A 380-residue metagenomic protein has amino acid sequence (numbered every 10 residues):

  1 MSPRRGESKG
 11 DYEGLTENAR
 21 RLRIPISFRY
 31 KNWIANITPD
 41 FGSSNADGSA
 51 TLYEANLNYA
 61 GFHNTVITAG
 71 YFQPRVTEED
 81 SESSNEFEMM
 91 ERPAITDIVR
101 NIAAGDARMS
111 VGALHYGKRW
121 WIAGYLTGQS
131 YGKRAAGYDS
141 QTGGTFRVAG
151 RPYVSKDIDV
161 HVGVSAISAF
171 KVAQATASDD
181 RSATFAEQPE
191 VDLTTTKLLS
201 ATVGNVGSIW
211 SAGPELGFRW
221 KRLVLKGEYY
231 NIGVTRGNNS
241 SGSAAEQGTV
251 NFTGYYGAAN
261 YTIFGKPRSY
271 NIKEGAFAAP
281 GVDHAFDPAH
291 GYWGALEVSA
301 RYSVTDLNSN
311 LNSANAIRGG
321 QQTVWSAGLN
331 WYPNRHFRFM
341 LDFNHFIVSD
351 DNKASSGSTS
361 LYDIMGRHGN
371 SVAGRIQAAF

Functional and structural regions predicted by a protein language model:
M1-V172, F218, N251-H290, A295-N312: Outer membrane beta-barrel
G10-D11, A166, D179-F380: Outer-membrane beta-barrel pore domains
E82-I95, S178-D192: Short, flexible helix-coil linker/hinge segments at the edges of structured domains or between repeats
